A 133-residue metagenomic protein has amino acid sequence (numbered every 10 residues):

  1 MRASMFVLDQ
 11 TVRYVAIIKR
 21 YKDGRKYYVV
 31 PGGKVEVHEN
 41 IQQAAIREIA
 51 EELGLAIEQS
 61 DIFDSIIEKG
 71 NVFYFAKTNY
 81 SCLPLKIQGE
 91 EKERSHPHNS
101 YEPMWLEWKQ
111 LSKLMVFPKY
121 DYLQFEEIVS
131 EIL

Functional and structural regions predicted by a protein language model:
M1-V30, I57, D61: N-terminal strand-loop-strand
Y14, Y21, Y27-Y28, Y74 (+3 more regions): Sequence-level detector for tyrosine residue identity
V15-A16, R47, L85, S130: Residue-level marker of intrinsically disordered, low-complexity segments enriched for small/polar residues
D23, Y27, G89-K92, P103 (+1 more regions): A generic structural signal for ordered alpha-helices
V35-F117: Unchanged
K113-L133: Charged phosphate-binding loop/patch that engages nucleotide di/tri-phosphates or the phosphate backbone of nucleic
